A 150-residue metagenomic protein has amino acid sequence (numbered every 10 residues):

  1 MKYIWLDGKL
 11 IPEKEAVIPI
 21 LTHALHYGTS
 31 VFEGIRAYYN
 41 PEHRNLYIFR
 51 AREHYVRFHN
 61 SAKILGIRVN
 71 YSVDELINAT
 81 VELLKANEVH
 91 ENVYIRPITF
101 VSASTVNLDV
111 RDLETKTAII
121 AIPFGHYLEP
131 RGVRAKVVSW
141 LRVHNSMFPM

Functional and structural regions predicted by a protein language model:
M1-E82, V106-M150: Helix-start/capping segments and mature chain N-termini
N92-T99: ATP-grasp fold ATP-binding core
F100-T105: Short, internal active-site loops enriched in acidic
